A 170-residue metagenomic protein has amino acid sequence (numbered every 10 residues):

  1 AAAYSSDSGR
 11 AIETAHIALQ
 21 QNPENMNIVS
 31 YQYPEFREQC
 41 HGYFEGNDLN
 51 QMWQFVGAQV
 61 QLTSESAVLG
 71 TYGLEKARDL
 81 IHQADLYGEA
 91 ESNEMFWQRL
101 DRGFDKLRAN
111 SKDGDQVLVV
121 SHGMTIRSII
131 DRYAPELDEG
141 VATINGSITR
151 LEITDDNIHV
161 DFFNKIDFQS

Functional and structural regions predicted by a protein language model:
A1, H16-E24, D113, D155-S170: An N-terminal RHG(E/S)-centered segment typical of histidine phosphatases
A1-A3, D115-V117, D138-E139: Short active-site oxyanion
A1-L69, I144: Phosphate-coordination/substrate-recognition cap region in phosphate-metabolizing enzymes
S5-S6, Q98, V120-S121: Short beta-strand scaffold positions
I17, S128, R132: Active-site signature of alpha/beta-hydrolase-fold catalytic machinery across serine- and Asp/Cys-nucleophile hydrolases
Q59-M95: Short glycine/proline- and acidic residue-enriched helix-loop micro-motifs that form flexible lids or anion-recognition
L74, E136-D161: Domain-level recognition of soluble alpha/beta enzyme cores, biased toward histidine phosphatases/phosphomutases
D113-G123: Generic beta-sheet signal
